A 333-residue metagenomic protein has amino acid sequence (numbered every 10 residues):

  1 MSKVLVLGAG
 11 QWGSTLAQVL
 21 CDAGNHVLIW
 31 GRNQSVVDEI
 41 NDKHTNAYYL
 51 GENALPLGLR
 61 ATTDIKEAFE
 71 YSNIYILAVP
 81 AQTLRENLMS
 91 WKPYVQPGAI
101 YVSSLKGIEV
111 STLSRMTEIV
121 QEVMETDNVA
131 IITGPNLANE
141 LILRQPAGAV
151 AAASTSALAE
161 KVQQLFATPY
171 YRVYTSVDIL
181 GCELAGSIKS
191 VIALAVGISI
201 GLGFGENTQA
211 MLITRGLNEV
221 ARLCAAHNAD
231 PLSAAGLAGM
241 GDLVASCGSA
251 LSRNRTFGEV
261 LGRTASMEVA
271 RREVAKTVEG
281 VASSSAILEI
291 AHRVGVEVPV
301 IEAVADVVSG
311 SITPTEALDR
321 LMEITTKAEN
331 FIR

Functional and structural regions predicted by a protein language model:
M1-N53, G58, T63, S90: NAD(P)+-binding Rossmann beta1-loop-alpha1 motif at the extreme N-terminus of oxidoreductases
V6, I29, Y101-S103, I131 (+1 more regions): Structural beta-sheet core signal
L7, T15, S35, T63 (+17 more regions): Conserved active-site and cofactor/substrate-binding residues in soluble primary-metabolism enzymes
L55, T62-P146, V162: Rossmann-like NAD(P)(H) cofactor-binding subdomain of soluble oxidoreductases
T83, Y94, I119-N128, P146-L194 (+1 more regions): Internal alpha-helical scaffold of NAD(P)-dependent oxidoreductase catalytic cores
V196-I200, A225-A235, G239, L243-R333: NAD(P)-dependent Rossmann-like dehydrogenase/reductase catalytic/cofactor-binding core
